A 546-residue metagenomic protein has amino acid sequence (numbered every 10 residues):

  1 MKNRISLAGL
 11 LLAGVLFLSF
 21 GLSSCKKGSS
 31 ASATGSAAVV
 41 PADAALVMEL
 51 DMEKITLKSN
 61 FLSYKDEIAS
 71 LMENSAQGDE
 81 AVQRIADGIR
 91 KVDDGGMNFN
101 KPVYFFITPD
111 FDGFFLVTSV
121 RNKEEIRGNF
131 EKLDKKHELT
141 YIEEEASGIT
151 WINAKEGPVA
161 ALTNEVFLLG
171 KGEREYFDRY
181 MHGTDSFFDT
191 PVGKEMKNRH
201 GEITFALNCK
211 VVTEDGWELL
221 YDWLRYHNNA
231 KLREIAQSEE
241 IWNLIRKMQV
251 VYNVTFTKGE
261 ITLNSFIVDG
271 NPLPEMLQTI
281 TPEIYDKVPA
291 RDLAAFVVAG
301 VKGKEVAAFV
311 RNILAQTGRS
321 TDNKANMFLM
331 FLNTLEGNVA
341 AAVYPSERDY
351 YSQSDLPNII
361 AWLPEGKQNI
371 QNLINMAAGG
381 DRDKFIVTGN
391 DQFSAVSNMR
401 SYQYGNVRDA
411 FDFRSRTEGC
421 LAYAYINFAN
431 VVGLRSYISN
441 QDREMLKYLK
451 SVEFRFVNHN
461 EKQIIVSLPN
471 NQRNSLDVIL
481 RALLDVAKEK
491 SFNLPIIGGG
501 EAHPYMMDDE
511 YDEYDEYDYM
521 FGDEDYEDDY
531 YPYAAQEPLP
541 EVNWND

Functional and structural regions predicted by a protein language model:
M1-L11: Bacterial N-terminal signal peptides that target proteins for export
F20-S24: C-terminal motif of bacterial Sec signal peptides marking the signal peptidase cleavage site
C25-E138, E145-W151, F187-Y351, N493-E513 (+1 more regions): Structural boundary/hinge residues at secondary-structure and domain interfaces
M48, K91-R199, M330-F428, V466-R473: Single conserved position on a long alpha-helix in the C-terminal lobe of the eukaryotic protein kinase
F105-I107, P158-T163, Q237-F256, V339-A341 (+2 more regions): Broad, structure-driven detector of short, well-ordered beta-strand segments within folded domains
K132, L162-E165, A236-N243, P272-V288 (+3 more regions): Extended Gly/Ser/Thr-rich low-complexity repeat segments, especially those forming or decorating extracellular
R400-Y505, P540: Long, C-terminal catalytic modules of enzymes
Y514-D546: Long, low-complexity, intrinsically disordered segments
